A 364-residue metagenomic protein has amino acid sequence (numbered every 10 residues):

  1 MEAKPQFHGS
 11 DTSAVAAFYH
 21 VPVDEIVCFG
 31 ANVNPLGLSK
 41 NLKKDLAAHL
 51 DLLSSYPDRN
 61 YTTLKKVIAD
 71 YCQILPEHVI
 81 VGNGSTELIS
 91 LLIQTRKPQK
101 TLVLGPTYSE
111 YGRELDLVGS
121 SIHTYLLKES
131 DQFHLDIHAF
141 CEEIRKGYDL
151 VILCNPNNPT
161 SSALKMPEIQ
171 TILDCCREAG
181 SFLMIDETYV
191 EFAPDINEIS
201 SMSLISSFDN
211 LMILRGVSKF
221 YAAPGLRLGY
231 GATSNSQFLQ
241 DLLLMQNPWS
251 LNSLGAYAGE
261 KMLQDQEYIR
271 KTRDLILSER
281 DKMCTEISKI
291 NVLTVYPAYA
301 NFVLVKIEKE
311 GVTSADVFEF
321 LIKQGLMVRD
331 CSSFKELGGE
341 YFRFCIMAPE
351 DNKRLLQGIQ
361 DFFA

Functional and structural regions predicted by a protein language model:
M1-S55: N-terminal "arm"/small-domain region of PLP-dependent enzymes with the aminotransferase-like
L38-S39, N60, N210-Y296: PLP-dependent aminotransferase class I/II
P57, A69-L91: Short loop-beta-helix segment that forms the pyridoxal 5′-phosphate
Q94-L153: PLP-dependent aminotransferase-like
V118, E178-A179, F208, Q324: Helix C-cap/helix->beta junction micro-motif
D131-A193: Active-site phosphate-binding strand-loop segment of PLP-dependent enzymes
P167, K323-Q324, S333-A364: PLP-dependent enzyme catalytic core of the Aspartate aminotransferase-like
I276-L277, I290-Q324: Conserved PLP-binding catalytic core of the aspartate aminotransferase-like
